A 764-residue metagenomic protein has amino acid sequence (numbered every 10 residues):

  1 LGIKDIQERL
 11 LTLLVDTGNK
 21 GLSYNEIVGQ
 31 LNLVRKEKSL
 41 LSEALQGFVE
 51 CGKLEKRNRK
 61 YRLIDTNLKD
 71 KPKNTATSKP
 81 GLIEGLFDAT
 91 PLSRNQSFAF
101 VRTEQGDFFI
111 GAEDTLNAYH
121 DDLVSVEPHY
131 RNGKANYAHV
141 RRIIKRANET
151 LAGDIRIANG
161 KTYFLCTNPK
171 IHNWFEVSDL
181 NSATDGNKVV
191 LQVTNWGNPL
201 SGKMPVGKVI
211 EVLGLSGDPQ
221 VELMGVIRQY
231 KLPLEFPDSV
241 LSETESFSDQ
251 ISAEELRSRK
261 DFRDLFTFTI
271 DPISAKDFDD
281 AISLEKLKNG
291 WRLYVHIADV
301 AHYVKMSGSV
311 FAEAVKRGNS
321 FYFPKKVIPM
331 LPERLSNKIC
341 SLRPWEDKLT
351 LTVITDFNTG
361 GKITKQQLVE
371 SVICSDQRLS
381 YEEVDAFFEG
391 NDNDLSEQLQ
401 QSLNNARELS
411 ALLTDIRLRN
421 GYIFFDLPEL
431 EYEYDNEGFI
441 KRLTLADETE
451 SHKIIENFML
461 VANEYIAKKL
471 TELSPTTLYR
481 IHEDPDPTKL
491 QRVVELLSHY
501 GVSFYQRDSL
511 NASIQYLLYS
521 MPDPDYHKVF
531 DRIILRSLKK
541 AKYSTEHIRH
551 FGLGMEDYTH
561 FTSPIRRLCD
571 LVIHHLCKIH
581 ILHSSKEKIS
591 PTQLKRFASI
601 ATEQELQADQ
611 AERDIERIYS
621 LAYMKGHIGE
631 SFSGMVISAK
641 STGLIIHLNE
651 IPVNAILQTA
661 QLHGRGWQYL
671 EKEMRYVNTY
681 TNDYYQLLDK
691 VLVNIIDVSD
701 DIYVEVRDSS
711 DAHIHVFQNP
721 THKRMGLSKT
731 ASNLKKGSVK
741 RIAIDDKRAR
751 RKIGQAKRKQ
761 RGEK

Functional and structural regions predicted by a protein language model:
L1-Y294, A301-D347, R378, A622 (+6 more regions): Charge-lined substrate channels and their catalytic hotspots, especially those that engage the 3′ end of RNA
G29, N173, V190, N195-N198 (+5 more regions): Electropositive polyanion-binding surfaces
